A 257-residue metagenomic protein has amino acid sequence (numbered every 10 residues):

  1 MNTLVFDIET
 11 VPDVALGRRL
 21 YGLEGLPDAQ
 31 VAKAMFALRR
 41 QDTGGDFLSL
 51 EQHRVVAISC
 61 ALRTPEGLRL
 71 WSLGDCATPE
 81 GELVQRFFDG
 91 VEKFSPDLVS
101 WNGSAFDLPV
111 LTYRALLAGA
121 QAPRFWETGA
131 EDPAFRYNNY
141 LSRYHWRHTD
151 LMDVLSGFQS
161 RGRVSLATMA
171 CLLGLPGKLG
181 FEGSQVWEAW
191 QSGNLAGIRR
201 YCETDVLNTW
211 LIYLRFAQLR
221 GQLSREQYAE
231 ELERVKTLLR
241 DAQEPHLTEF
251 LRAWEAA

Functional and structural regions predicted by a protein language model:
M1-G90: Conserved RNase H-like, two-metal-ion catalytic cores of nucleic-acid enzymes
N2, Q52-A77, D89-R200, T204-E226 (+2 more regions): Metal-dependent phosphoesterase core characteristic of DEDDh/y 3'-5' exonuclease domains
D13, R18-Q30, S192-N194, F216 (+2 more regions): Short, structured coil/loop segments at alpha-helix boundaries
G25-A34, E80-L83, A120-P123, A170 (+2 more regions): Short, surface-exposed linear patches
D28-G44, C202, F216, R225-K236: Charged, low-complexity, helix-prone segments enriched in Lys/Glu/Asp/Gln
Q30, A34, R86, S165-T168 (+4 more regions): Exposed alpha-helical structural elements
Q227-A257: C-terminal accessory extensions appended to soluble enzyme cores
